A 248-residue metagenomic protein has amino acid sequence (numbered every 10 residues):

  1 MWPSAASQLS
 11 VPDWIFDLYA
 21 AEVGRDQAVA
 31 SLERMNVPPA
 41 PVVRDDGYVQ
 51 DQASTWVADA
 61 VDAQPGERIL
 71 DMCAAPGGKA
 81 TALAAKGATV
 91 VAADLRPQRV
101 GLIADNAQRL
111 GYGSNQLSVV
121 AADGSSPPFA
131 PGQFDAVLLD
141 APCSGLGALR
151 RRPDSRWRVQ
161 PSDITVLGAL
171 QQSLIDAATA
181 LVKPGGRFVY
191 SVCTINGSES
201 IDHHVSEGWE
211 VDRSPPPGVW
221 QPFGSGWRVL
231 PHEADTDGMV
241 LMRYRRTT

Functional and structural regions predicted by a protein language model:
M1-T248: S-adenosylmethionine
